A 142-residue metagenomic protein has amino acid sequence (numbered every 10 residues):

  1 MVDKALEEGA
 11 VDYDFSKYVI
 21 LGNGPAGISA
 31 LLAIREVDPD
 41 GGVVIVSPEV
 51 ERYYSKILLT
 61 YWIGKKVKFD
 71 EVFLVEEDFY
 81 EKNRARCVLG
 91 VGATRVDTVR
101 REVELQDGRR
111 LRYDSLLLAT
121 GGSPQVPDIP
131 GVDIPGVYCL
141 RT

Functional and structural regions predicted by a protein language model:
M1-V19, E76-T142: FAD-binding core/adjacent interface of flavoenzyme oxidoreductases
L6-R86: Beta1-alpha1 glycine-rich phosphate/pyrophosphate-binding loop at the start of Rossmann-like nucleotide-binding domains
